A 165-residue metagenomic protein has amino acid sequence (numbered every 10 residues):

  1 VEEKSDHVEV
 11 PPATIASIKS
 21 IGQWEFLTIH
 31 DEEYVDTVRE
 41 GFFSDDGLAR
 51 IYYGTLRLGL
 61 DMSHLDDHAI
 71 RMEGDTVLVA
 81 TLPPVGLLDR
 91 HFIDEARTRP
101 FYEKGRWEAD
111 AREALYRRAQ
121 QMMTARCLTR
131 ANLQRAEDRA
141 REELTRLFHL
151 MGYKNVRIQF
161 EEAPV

Functional and structural regions predicted by a protein language model:
V1-V165: Domain-level marker for long, solvent-exposed, non-transmembrane regions
